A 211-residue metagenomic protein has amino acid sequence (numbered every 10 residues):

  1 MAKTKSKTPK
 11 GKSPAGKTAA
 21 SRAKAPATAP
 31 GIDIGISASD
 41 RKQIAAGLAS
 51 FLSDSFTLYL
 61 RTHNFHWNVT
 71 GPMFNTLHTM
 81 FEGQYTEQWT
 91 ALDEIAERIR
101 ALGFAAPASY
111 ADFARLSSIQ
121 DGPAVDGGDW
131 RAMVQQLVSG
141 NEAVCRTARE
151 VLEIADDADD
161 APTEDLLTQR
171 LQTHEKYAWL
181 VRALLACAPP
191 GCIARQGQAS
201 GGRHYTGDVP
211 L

Functional and structural regions predicted by a protein language model:
A2-L211: Iron-associated oxidoreductase/ferritin-like identity signal
